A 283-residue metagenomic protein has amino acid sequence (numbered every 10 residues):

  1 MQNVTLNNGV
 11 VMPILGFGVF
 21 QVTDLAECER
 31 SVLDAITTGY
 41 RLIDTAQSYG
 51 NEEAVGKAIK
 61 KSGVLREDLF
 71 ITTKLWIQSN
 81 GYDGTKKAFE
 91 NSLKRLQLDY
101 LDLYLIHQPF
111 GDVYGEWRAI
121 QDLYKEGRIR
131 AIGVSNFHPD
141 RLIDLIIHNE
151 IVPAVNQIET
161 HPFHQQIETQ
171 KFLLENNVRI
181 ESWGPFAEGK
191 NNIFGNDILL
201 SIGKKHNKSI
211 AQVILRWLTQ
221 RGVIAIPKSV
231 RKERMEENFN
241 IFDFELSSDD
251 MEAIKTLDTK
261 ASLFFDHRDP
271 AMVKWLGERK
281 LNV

Functional and structural regions predicted by a protein language model:
M1-L69, F186, K280-V283: N-terminal binding-site loop/beta-alpha segment at the start of enzyme catalytic domains that lines or forms
M1-V4, E53, K57-K60, F89-N91 (+2 more regions): Alpha-helical scaffolding within the catalytic cores of extracellular/periplasmic polymer-degrading hydrolases
N7, T85-L105, D122-E126, V178: CE4/NodB-like, metal-dependent polysaccharide N-deacetylase domain that modifies extracellular/periplasmic N-acetylated
V22-A26, D44-A54, Q78-D83, P109-Y114 (+2 more regions): Acidic-and-aromatic substrate-binding clefts and catalytic sites of carbohydrate-active enzymes
T23-A35, G81-L96, G115, D140-L142 (+1 more regions): Short, acidic/polar
Y40, L98-L101, I129, P153: A structural motif
R66-S79, D102-P109, N136: A short, structured active-site edge motif that brings together acidic residues
Q108-V283: Beta/alpha (TIM)-barrel catalytic core signal, keyed to glycine-rich beta->alpha loops juxtaposed to Asp/Glu that bind
